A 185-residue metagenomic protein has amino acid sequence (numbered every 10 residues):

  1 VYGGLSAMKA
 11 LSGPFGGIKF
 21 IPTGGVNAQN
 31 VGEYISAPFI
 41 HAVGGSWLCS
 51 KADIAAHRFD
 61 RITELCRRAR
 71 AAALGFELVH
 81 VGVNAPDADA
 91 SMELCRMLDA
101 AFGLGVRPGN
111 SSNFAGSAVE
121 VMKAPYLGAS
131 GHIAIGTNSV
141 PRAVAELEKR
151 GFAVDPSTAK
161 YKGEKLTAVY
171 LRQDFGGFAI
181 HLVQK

Functional and structural regions predicted by a protein language model:
V1-L5, F39-I62: Glycine-rich phosphate-binding active-site loops on the catalytic face of alpha/beta enzymes
V1-Y2, P22-A28: Glycine-rich beta-to-alpha transition loops that act as phosphate-gripper elements at the mouths of alpha/beta enzyme
G3-I21, T63-A73: Alpha-helix-loop-beta-strand connector modules within alpha/beta enzyme cores
S6, S12-G16, V26-A42: Catalytic cores of alpha/beta
K19-G24, H41-G45, V81, I133: Hydrophobic faces of well-ordered beta-strands that scaffold small-molecule active sites in alpha/beta enzyme cores
H57, A118-K123, E148-K185: Vicinal oxygen chelate
R70-C95, G128-I135: N-terminal beta-strand motif that seeds the catalytic metal site of vicinal oxygen chelate
D87-F102, A143-R150: Amphipathic alpha-helical segments
